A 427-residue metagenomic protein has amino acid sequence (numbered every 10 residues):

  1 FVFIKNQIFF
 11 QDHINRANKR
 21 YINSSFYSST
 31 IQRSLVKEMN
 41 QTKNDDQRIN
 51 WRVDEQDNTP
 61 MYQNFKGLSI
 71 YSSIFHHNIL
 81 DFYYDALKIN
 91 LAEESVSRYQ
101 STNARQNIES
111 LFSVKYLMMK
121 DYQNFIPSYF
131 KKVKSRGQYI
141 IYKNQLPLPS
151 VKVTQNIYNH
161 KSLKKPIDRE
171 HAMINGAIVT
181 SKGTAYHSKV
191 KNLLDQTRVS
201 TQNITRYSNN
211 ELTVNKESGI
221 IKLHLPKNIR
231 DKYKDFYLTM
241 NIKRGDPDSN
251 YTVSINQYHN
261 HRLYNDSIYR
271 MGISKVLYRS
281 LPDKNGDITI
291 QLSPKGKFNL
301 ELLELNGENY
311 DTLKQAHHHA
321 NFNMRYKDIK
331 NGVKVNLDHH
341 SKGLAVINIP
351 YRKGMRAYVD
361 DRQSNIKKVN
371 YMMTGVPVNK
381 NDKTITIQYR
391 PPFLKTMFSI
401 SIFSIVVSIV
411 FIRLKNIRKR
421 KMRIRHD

Functional and structural regions predicted by a protein language model:
F1-V2, D46-I49, K115-Y116, Y139-I141 (+3 more regions): Beta-sheet entry/capping signal
V2-F26, K37-E109, L148, T154-N156 (+5 more regions): Extracytoplasmic/lumenal acceptor-recognition loop(s) of multi-pass membrane glycoenzymes
I4-L35, N265-G272, L305-A320: Membrane-proximal, lumen/periplasm-facing interface regions of secretory-pathway glyco- and lipid-modifying enzymes
S28-Q32, T42, S101-T102, S110-M119 (+4 more regions): Active-site-proximal structural scaffolding
D54-E55, M118-N124, Y351-K353: Short, polar loop motifs at secondary-structure junctions
N90-R136, Q145: Periplasmic/luminal catalytic loop of GT-C fold multi-pass membrane glycosyltransferases that transfer sugars from
I108-S113, G137-I204, P294, N299-L313: Catalytic cores of secreted or luminal carbohydrate-active enzymes
D195-D427: Active-site-proximal, structured, solvent-exposed surfaces of multi-pass membrane proteins that position macromolecular
